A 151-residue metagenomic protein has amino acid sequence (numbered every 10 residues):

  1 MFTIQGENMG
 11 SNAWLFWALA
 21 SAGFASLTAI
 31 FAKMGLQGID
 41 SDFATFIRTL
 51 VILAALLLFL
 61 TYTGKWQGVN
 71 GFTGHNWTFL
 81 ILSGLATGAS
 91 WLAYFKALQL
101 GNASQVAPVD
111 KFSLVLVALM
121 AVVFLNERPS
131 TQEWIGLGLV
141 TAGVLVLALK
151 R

Functional and structural regions predicted by a protein language model:
F2-A20, I39, I52-L80, W91-L100 (+2 more regions): Membrane-interface interhelical linkers
G10, L27-V51: Juxtamembrane helix-loop-helix junctions in multi-pass membrane proteins
F16, A20-G23, I47-V51, T78 (+3 more regions): Hydrophobic residues within alpha-helical transmembrane segments of multi-pass solute transporters/permease subunits
A22, S26, I30, L57 (+4 more regions): Hydrophobic/small/kink-forming positions within alpha-helical transmembrane segments of polytopic membrane proteins
G35, A44, A97, V123-P129: Hydrophobic/aromatic residues within transmembrane alpha-helices of multi-pass small-molecule transporters
F43-L50, L92, L98-A118: Helix-helix packing/entry segments at the starts of transmembrane helices
T61-T63, V123-F124, L139, G143-K150: Helix-loop junctions at the membrane-solvent interface of multi-pass transporters, primarily the C-terminal
V115-E133: C-terminal transmembrane-helix exit sites in multi-pass transporters
